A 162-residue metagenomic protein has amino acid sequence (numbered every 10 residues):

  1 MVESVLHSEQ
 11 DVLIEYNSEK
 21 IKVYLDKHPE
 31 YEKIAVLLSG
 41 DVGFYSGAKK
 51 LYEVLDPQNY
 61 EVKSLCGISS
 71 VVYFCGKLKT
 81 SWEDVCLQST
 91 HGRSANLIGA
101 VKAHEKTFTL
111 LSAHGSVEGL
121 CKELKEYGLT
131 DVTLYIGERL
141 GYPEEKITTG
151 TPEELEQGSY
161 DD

Functional and structural regions predicted by a protein language model:
M1, L13-K22, I68-S70, C86-S94 (+2 more regions): Short, acidic/turn-prone active-site loops that include or flank metal/cofactor- and phosphate-binding residues
M1-K63, V72: Class I S-adenosyl-L-methionine
V5, G76-K77, A95, L140 (+1 more regions): Short secondary-structure transition/capping segments
L6-Q10, K49-E53, K77-T80, K122-L124 (+1 more regions): Short, glycine/charged-enriched secondary-structure capping and boundary segments
I21-P29, N96-K102, E153-G158: Short amphipathic alpha-helix with an adjacent loop that forms part of the alpha/beta core around
K33-I34, A103-D162: A contiguous loop/helix-start segment that scaffolds small-molecule binding in enzyme catalytic cores
G40-E105, Q157: Class I SAM-dependent methyltransferase SAM-binding "motif I" and its flanking Rossmann-like core
